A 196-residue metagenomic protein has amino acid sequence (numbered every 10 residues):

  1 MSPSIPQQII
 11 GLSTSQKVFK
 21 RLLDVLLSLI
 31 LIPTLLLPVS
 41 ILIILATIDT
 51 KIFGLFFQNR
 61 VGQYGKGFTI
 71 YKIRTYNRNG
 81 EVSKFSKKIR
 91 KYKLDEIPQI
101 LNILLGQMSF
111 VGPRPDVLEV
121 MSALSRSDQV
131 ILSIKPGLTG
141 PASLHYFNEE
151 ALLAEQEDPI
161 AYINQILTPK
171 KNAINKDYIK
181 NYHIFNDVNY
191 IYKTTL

Functional and structural regions predicted by a protein language model:
S2-R78, Y178-L196: A hydrophobic, helix-centered structural microdomain
S4-S15, V25, S133-L196: C-terminal terminal-structure detector
L42, F56, V111-P113, E119 (+3 more regions): Short, hydrophobic secondary-structure boundary micro-motifs
I43, T50-K51, L55-F56, F68-Y71 (+7 more regions): Residue-level signal for pocket-adjacent positions within structured domains
F53-K88, A142-K170: Short, glycine-rich, amphipathic interfacial segments at transmembrane boundaries or analogous
N79-A142, I191: A short, structured surface patch at a secondary-structure boundary
